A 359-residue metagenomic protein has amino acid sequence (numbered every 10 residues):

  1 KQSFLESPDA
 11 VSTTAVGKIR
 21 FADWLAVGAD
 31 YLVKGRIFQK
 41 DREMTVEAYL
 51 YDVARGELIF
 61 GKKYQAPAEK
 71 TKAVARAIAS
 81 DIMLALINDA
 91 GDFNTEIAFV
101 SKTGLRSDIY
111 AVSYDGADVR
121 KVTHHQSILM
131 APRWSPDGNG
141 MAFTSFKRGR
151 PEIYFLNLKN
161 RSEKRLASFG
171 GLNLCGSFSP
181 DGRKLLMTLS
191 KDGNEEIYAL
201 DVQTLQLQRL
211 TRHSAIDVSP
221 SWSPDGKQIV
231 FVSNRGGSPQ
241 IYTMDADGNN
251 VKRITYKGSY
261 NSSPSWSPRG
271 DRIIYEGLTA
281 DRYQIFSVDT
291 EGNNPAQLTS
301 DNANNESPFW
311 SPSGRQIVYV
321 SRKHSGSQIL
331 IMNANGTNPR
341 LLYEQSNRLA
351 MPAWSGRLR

Functional and structural regions predicted by a protein language model:
K1-M44: Short, solvent-exposed, polar/charged sequence segments at loop or secondary-structure edges
A54, S113-A117, N157-R161, D201-L205 (+3 more regions): Short loop/turn segments that connect beta-strands within beta-propeller blades
A54-T123: C-terminal/domain-edge helix-coil "capping" segments
A90, S101-I109, H124-S127, T144-I153 (+11 more regions): A flexible loop/linker signature enriched in serine peptidases of the S9 family
G91-F93, P136-D137, P180-D181, P224-D225 (+3 more regions): Residue-level detector of Asp-centered blade-edge/turn motifs that repeat once per structural unit in beta-propeller
I97, M141, G182-L186, G226-V230 (+2 more regions): Hydrophobic beta-strand positions that form the internal "hydrophobic ladder" of WD40/Gbeta-like beta-propeller blades
L330-R359: Blade-level signature of beta-propeller repeat domains, shared across WD40, Kelch, NHL, RCC1 and BNR/Asp-box propellers
